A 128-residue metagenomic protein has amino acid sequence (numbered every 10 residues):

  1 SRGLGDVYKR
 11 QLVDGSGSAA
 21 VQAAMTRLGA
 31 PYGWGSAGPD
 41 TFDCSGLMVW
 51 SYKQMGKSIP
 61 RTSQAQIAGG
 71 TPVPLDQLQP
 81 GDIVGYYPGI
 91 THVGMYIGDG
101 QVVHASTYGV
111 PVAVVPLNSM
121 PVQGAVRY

Functional and structural regions predicted by a protein language model:
S1-Y8: Short, small-residue-biased leader/transition segments that mark boundaries at the very start of proteins
R10-Y128: Peptidoglycan cell-wall recognition and remodeling modules
